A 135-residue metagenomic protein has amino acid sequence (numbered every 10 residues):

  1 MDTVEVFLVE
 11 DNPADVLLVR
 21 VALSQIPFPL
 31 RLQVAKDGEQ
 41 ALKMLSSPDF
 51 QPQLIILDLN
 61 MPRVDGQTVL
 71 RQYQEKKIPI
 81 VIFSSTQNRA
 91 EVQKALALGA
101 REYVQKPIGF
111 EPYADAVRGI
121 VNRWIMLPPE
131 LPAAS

Functional and structural regions predicted by a protein language model:
P13-A35: Two-component/phosphorelay signaling modules centered on CheY-like receiver
V34-L54: Acidic, metal-coordinating helix/loop segments flanking the phosphotransfer/catalytic sites of two-component signaling
K43, D65-K77: Short amphipathic alpha-helix used as the core "switch/output" element in two-component signaling
L57-D58: Active-site residues of response regulator receiver
P62-R63, N88: The feature encodes the CheY-like receiver
T68, Q87-Y103, I108: Alpha4 helix (beta4-alpha4-beta5 surface) of REC/receiver domains from two-component response regulators
F83-S84: Hydrophobic/aromatic residues positioned on beta-strands within the core alpha/beta folds
A90, I108-I120, P129-A133: C-terminal output helix
